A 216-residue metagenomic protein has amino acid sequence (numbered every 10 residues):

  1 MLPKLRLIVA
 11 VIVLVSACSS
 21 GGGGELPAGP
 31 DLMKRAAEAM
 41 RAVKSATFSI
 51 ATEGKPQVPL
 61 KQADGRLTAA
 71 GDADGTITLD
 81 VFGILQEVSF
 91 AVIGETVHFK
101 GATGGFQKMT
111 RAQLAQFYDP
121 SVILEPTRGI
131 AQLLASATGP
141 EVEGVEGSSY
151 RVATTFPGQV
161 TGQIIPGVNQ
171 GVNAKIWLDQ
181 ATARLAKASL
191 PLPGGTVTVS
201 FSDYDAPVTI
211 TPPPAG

Functional and structural regions predicted by a protein language model:
M1-S16: Sec-dependent bacterial lipoprotein signal peptides
C18-G216: Subset-of-secretome marker
